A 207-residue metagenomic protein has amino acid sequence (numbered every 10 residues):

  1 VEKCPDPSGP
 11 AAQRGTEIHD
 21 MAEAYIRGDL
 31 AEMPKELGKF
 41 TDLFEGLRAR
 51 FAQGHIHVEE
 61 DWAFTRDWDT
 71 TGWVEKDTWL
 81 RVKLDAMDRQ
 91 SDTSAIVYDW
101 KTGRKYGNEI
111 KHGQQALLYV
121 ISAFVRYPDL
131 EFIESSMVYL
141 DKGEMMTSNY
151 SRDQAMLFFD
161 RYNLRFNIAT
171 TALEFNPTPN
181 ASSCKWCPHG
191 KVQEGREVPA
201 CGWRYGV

Functional and structural regions predicted by a protein language model:
V1-D6, S94-V97, N163-A172: Short amphipathic alpha-helical segments and their helix-coil junctions
V1-G28: Charged, glycine-rich intrinsically disordered N-terminal tails and low-complexity linkers that flank
G9-Q13, Y106-H112: Short alpha-helix boundary/capping segments
T16-D20, H57, S182, W186: Amphipathic alpha-helical interaction segments
E17, Q114-S122: Short amphipathic alpha-helical face segments that pack within enzyme cores and frequently flank/anchor catalytic
M21-G107, Q114, P128-S136: Catalytic cores of nuclease domains that cleave nucleic-acid phosphodiester backbones
A22-Y25, A116, F159-F166: Short amphipathic C-terminal alpha-helix that caps PH/PH-like domains
E60, T65-T70, K76, E109-K111 (+1 more regions): Metal-dependent nuclease catalytic regions and adjoining charged, substrate-binding loops involved in nucleic-acid end
